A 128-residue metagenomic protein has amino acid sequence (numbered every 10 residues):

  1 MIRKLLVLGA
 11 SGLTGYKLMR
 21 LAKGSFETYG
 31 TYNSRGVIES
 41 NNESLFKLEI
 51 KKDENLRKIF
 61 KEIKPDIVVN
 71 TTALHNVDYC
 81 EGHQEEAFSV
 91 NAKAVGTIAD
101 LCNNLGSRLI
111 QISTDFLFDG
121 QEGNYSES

Functional and structural regions predicted by a protein language model:
I2-S25: N-terminal Rossmann NAD(P)H-binding glycine-rich loop of SDR-like oxidoreductase domains
L8, T31, T71-T72, L109-T114 (+1 more regions): SDR active-site strand-loop-helix element
F26, I63, L101-L105: Helix C-cap/helix->beta junction micro-motif
F26-V37: Conserved glycine-rich Rossmann-like NAD(P)H-binding loop of the short-chain dehydrogenase/reductase
E39-E54: Rossmann-fold cofactor-recognition segment
I50-V90: NAD(P)H-binding glycine-rich loop region in Rossmannoid oxidoreductase-like domains and their noncatalytic homologs
V68, G82-I110: NAD(P)-cofactor binding segment of oxidoreductase domains
S89, K93-T97, F116-S128: Catalytic helix-loop patch of NAD(P)-dependent Rossmann-fold dehydrogenases
